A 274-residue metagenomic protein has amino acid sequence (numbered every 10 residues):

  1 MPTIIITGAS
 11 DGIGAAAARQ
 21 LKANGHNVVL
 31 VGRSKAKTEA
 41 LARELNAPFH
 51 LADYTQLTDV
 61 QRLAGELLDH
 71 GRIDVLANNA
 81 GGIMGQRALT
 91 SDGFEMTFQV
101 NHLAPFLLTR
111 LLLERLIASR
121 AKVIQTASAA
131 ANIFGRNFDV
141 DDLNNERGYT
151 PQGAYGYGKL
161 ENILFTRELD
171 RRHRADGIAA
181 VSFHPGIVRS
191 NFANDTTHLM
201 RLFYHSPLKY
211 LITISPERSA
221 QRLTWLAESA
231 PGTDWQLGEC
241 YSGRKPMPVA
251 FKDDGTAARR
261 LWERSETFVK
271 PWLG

Functional and structural regions predicted by a protein language model:
M1-N191, V269-G274: Rossmann-fold NAD(P)H-dependent dehydrogenase/reductase core
G85-Q86, P248-K252: A generic structural signal for short coil/turn motifs at secondary-structure boundaries
F138, R189-S206: A glycine/serine/threonine-rich, flexible loop-to-helix segment that serves as the NAD(P) cofactor-binding "lid"
N144-Y149, Y204-S206, P246: Short glycine/proline-rich turn/loop motifs
G158, S182, P207-M247, T256-R259: C-terminal helical subdomain
A250-G274: C-terminal amphipathic/interface module of NAD(P)-dependent oxidoreductases and related NAD-binding regulators
